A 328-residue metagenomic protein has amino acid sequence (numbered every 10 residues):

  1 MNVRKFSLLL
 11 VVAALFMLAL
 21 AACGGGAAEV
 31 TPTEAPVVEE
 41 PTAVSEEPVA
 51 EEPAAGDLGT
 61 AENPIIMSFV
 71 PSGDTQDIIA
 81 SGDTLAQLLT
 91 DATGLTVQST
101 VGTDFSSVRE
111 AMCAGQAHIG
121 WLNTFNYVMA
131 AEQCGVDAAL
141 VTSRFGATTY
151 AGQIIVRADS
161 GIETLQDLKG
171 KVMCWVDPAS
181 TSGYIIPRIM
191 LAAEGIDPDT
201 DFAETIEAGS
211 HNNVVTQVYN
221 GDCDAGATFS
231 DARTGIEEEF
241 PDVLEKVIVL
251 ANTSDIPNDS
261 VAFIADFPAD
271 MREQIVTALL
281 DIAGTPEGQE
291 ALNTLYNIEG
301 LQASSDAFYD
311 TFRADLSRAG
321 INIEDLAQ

Functional and structural regions predicted by a protein language model:
L18-A22: C-terminal motif of bacterial Sec signal peptides marking the signal peptidase cleavage site
G24-A27: Bacterial signal peptide processing site
P32-E40, A50-F69, G73-T84, T90 (+3 more regions): An extracytoplasmic/periplasmic, membrane-proximal ligand-sensing/linker region
S99-E110, P198-T216, D255: Short helix-initiation/N-cap motifs at beta->coil->alpha
S106-G120, Q133-C134, Q166-D167, S210-D231: Short helices/loops that flank or line small-molecule/ion binding pockets
T124-G135, M190-A193, Q217-N220, D224-E245: A ligand-binding cleft/hinge motif common to bilobed small-molecule-binding domains
D137-A147, D201-E204, E238-D255: Short beta-strand->loop
V156-D177, T200: Flexible hinge/capping segments at coil-to-helix
